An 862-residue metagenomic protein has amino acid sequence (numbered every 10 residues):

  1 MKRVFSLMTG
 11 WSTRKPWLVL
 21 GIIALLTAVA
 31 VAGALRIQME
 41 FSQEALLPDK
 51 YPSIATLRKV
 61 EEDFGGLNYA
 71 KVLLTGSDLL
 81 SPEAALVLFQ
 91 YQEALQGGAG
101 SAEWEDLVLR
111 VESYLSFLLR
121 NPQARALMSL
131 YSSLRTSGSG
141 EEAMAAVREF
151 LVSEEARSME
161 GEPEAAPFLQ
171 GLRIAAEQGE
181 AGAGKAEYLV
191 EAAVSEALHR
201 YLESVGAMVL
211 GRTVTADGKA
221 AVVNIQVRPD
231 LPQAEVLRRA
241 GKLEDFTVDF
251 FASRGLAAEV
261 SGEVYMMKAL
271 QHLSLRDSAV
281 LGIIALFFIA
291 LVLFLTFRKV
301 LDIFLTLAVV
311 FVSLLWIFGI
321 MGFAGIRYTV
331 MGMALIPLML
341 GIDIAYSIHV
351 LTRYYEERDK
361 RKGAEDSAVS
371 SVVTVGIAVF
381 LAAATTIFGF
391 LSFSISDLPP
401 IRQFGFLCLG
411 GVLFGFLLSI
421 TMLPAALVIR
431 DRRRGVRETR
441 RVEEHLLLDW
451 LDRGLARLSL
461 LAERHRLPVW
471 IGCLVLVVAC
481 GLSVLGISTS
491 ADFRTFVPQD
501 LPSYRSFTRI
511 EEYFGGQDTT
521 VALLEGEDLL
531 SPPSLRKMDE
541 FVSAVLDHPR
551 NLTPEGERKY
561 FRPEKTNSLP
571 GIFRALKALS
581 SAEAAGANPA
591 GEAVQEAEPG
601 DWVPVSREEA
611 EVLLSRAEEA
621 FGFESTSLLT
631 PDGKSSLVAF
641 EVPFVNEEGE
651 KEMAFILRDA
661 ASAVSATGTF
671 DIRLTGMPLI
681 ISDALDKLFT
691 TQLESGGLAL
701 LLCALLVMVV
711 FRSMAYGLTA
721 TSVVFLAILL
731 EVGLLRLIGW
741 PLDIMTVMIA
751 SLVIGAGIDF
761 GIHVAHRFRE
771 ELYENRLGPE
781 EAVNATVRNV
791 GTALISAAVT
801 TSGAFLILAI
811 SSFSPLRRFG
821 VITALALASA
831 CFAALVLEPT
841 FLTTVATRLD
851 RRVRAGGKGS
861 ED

Functional and structural regions predicted by a protein language model:
M1-A24, V369, L417-V477, Y773 (+2 more regions): Interfacial helix-loop-helix hairpins and adjacent transmembrane helices of multi-pass alpha-helical membrane proteins
V19-I54, F64, L74, I395 (+3 more regions): Transmembrane helices with small-residue packing motifs
A55, E103-Q226, K268-H272, T553-E641 (+1 more regions): Extracytoplasmic
L169-V300, F311, E611-A704: Extracytoplasmic
Q271-Y328, I395-P399, E694-W740, I810-S814: Interfacial segments of transmembrane alpha-helices in multi-pass membrane proteins
S278-V280, L307, Y346, D359-S396 (+3 more regions): Pore- and gate-forming transmembrane helices of large, multi-pass membrane proteins
V292, M321, F380-L423, A704-M708 (+2 more regions): Hydrophobic, glycine/alanine-rich multi-pass transmembrane helices and their short helix-loop junctions in large
I317-V436, A809-S811, A826: Hydrophobic alpha-helical segments
